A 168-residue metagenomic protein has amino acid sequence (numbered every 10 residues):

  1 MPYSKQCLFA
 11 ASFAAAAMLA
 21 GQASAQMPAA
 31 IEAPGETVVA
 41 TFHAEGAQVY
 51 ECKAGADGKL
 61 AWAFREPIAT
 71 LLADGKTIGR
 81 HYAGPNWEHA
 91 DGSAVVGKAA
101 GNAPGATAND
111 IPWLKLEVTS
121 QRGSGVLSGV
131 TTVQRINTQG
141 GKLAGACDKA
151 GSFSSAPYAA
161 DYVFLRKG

Functional and structural regions predicted by a protein language model:
M1-A11: Bacterial N-terminal signal peptides that target proteins for export
A10-M18: Bacterial N-terminal signal peptides
A20-Q22: N-terminal signal peptide c-region/cleavage motif recognized by signal peptidases
Q26-V49, A56-G168: Primary mode marks residue(s) on the alpha4-beta5-alpha5 output face of response regulator receiver
